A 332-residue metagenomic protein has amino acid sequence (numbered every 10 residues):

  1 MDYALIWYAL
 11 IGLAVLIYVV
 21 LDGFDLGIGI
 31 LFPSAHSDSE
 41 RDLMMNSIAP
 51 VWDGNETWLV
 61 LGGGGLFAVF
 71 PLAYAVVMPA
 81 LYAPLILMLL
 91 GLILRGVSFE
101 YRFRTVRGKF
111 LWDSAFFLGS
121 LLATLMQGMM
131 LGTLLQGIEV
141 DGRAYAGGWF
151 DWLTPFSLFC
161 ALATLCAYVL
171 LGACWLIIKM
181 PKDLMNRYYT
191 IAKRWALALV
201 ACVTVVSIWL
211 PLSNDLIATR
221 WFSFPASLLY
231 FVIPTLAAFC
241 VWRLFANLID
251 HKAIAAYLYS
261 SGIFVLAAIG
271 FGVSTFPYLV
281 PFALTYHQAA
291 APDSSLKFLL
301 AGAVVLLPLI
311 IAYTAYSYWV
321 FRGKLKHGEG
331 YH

Functional and structural regions predicted by a protein language model:
M1-G54, V60-G63: N-terminal signal-anchor module of multipass membrane proteins
M1-I11, G65-Y82, L135-P155: Helix-coil boundary and interhelical linker segments in multi-pass alpha-helical membrane proteins
W7-Y18, V76-L90, F117-L122, D151-L165 (+1 more regions): Alpha-helical transmembrane segments
P33-D42, V106-G108, K182-D183, G323-K326: Juxtamembrane helix-boundary/capping and inter-helix hinge elements in multi-pass membrane proteins
V51-L122, D141, T219-L228: Membrane-interface helix-loop-helix modules in multi-pass inner-membrane proteins
Y101-K252, A256: Long, contiguous internal "core" modules enriched in hydrophobic/ aromatic residues
Y257-V265: Central hydrophobic cores of alpha-helical transmembrane segments in multi-pass integral membrane proteins
V280-L299: Short, membrane-exposed interhelical loops at transmembrane-helix boundaries
